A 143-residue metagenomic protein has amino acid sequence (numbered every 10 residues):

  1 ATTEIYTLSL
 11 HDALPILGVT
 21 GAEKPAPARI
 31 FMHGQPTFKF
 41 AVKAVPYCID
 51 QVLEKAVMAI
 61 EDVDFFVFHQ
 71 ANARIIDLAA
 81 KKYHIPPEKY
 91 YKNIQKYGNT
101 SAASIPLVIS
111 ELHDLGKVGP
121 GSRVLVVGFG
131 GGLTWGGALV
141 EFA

Functional and structural regions predicted by a protein language model:
A1-T7: Short, exposed "boundary/linker" segments that immediately precede the start of a downstream structural module
L8-I94: Hydrophobic pocket-lining "lid/loop/helix" segments that shape and contact the acyl-thioester
V42, L53, D64-A143: Claisen-condensing/thiolase-fold acyl-transfer catalytic domains that form or cleave C-C bonds in fatty acid
